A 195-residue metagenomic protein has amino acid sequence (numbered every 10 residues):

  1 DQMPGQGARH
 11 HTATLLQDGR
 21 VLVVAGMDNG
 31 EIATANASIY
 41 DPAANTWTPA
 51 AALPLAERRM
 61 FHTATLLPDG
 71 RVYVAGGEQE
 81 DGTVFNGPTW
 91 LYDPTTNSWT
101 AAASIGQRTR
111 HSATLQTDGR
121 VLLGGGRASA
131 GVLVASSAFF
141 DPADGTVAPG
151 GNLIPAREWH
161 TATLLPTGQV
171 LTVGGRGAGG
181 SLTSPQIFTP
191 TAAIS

Functional and structural regions predicted by a protein language model:
D1-S195: Kelch-like beta-propeller repeat domains
